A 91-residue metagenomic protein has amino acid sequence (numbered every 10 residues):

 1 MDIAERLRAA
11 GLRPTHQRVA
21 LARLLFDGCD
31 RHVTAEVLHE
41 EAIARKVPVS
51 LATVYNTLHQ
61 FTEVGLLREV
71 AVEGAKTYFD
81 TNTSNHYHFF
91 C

Functional and structural regions predicted by a protein language model:
M1-A20: Short alpha-helical segments that sit at the start of domains
P14, G28-T34: Short capping segments at the starts of secondary-structure elements
R23-G28, E41: Short amphipathic alpha-helical elements of helix-turn-helix/winged-helix folds
T34-K46: DNA-recognition alpha helix
V54-V64: Basic amphipathic alpha-helical segments that dock to polyanions
V64-C91: Non-DNA-binding regulatory cores of transcription-related proteins, predominantly C-terminal effector-binding
